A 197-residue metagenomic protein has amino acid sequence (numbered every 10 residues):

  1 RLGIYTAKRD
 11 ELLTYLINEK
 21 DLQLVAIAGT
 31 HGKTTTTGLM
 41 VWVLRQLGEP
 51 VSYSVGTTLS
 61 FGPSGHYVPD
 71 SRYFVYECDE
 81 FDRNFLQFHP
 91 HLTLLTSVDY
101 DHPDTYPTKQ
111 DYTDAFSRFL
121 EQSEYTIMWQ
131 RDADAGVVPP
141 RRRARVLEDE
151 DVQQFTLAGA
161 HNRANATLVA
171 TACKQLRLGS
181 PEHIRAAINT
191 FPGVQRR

Functional and structural regions predicted by a protein language model:
L2, K8-R142, A170-K174: Phosphate-binding loop of NTP-binding sites
G3-R9, T190, Q195: Short N-terminal or domain-adjacent regulatory/targeting segments
Y106-T113, M128-R131, A135-R197: Adenine nucleotide phosphate-binding catalytic loops in nucleotide-utilizing enzymes
